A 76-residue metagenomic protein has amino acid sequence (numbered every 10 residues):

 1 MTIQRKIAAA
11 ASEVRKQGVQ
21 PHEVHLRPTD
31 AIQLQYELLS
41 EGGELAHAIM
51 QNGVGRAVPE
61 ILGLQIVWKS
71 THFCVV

Functional and structural regions predicted by a protein language model:
T2-G42: Structured, hydrophobic secondary-structure cores that serve as assembly/anchoring elements
E23, D30-V76: Detector for the mature cores of small, proteolytically processed and post-translationally modified peptide effectors
